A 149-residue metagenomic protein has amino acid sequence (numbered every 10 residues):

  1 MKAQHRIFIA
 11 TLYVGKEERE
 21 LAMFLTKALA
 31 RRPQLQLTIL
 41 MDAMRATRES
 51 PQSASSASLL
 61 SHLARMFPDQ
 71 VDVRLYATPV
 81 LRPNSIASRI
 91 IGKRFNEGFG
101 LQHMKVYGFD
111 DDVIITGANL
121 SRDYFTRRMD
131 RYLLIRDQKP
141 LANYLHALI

Functional and structural regions predicted by a protein language model:
M1, K16-I149: HKD-type phospholipase D/PLD-like phosphodiesterase module
M1-I7: DNA replication sliding-clamp ring fold and its partner-interaction surfaces
I7-A10, I114: Structural motif
